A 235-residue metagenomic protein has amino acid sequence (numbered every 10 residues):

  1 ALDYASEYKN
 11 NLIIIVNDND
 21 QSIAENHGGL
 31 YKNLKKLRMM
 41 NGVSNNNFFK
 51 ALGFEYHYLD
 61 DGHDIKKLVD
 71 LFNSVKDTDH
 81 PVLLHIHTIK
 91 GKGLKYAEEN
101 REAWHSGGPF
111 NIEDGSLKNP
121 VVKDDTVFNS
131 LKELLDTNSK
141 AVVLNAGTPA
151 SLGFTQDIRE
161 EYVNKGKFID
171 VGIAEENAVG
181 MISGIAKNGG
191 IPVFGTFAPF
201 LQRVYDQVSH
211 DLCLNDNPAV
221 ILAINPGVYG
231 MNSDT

Functional and structural regions predicted by a protein language model:
A1, N19-Q21, I89, P226-G227: Short acidic/polar capping segments at secondary-structure boundaries
A1-Y8, A141, T155-Q156: Cofactor-binding active-site loop characterized by glycine-rich and histidine/acidic residues
L2-V16, A97, I191, N215-P218: A short alpha/beta connector and helix-capping loop motif
Y4, G29, F48, D70-S74 (+1 more regions): Alpha-helical scaffold elements adjacent to nucleotide-binding pockets in ATP/GTP-utilizing enzyme cores
S6-M39, N46-F48: Mobile "lid/hinge" segments at catalytic clefts and subdomain interfaces of large enzymes
N46-Y56: Gly/Ser/Thr-enriched, mixed-charge loops and adjacent short helices that form phosphate/oxyanion-binding elements
F54-L71, D77-L83, I89-T235: Thiamine diphosphate
